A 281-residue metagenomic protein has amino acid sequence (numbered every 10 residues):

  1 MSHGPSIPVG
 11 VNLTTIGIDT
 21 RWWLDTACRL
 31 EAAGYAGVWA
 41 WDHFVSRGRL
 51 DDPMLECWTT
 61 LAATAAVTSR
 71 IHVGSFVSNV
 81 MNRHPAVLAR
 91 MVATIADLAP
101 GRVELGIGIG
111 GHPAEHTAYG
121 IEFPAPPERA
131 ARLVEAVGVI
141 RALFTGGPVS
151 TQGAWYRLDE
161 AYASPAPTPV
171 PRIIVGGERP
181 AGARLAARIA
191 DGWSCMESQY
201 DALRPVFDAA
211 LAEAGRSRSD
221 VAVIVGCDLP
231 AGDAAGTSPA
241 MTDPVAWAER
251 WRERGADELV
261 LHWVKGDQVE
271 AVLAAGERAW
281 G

Functional and structural regions predicted by a protein language model:
M1-G281: Active-site-adjacent structural elements that line small-molecule/cofactor binding pockets in enzymes
